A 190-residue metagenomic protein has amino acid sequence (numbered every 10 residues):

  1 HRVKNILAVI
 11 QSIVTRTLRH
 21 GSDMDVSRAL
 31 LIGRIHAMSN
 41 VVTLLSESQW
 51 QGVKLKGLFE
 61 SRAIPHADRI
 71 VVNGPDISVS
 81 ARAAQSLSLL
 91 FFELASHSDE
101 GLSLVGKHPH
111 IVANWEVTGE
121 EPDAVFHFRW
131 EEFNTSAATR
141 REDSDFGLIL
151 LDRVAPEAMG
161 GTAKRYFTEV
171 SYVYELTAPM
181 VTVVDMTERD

Functional and structural regions predicted by a protein language model:
H1-A8, S12, R16: Conserved phosphoacceptor histidine of two-component systems
V14-V26: Short acidic helix/loop segment immediately C-terminal to the autophosphorylated histidine in two-component histidine
R28-L44, S48-D68, N114-E116: Short beta-to-alpha transition helix within the HATPase_c
I64-H110, E142: Conserved short strand/loop->alpha-helix "switch" segment adjacent to the catalytic nucleotide/phosphoryl-transfer site
V72, W115, F126-T135: Conserved DxG motif in ATP/Mg2+-binding regions
H108-P122, E131: Short beta-strand/loop element within the Bergerat-fold HATPase_c
S136, T168-E175: Glycine-rich nucleotide-binding loop
S136-Y166: ATP phosphate-binding glycine-rich loop and adjacent ATP-lid/helix-beta elements within ATP-binding kinase/ATPase
